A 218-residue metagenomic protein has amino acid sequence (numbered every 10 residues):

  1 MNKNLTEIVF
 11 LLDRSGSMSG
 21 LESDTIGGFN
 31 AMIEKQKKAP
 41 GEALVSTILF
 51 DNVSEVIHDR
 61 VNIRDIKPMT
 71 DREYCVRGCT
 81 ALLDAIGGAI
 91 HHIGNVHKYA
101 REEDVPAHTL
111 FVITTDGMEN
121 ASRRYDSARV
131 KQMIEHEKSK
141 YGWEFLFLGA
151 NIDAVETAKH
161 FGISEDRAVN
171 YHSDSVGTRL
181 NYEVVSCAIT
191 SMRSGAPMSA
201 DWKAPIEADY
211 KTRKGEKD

Functional and structural regions predicted by a protein language model:
M1-D218: Acidic, low-complexity intrinsically disordered regions
